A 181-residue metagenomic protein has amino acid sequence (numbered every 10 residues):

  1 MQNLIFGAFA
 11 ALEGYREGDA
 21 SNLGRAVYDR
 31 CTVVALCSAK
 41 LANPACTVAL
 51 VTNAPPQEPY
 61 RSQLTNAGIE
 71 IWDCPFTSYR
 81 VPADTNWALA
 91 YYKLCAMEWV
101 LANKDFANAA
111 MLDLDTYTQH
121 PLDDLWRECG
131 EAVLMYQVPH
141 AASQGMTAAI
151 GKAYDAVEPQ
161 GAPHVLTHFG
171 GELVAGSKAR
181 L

Functional and structural regions predicted by a protein language model:
M1-V81, A102-D105: N-terminal anchoring/stem segment of glycosyltransferases
A10-G14, A54-Q57, T77-Y79, T116-T118 (+3 more regions): Short, solvent-exposed loop/turn segments at secondary-structure junctions
A49-V51, W72, A110-L112, L134 (+1 more regions): Hydrophobic/aromatic beta-strand patches that form the interior of the parallel beta-sheet core in alpha/beta enzyme
Y60-Q63, P82-T85, H120-D124: Short, conserved acidic/polar surface loops in the N-terminal third of protein domains
T65, A110, T167-H168: A short, structural micro-pattern
T85-Y92: A short, glycine-/small-residue-rich helix N-cap motif at loop->alpha-helix starts within glycosyltransferase
K93-Q144: GT-A fold catalytic core of metal-dependent nucleotide-sugar glycosyltransferases, centered on the diacidic
L122-L181: Conserved catalytic core of nucleotide-sugar-dependent glycosyltransferases
